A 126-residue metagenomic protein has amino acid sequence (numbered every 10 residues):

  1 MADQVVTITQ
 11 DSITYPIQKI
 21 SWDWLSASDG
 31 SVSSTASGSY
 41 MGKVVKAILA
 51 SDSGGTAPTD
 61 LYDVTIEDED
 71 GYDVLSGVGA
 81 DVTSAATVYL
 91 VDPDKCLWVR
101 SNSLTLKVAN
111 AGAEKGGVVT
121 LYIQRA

Functional and structural regions predicted by a protein language model:
A2-A126: Surface-exposed, low-hydrophobicity beta-strand/loop segments enriched in small/polar/acidic residues
